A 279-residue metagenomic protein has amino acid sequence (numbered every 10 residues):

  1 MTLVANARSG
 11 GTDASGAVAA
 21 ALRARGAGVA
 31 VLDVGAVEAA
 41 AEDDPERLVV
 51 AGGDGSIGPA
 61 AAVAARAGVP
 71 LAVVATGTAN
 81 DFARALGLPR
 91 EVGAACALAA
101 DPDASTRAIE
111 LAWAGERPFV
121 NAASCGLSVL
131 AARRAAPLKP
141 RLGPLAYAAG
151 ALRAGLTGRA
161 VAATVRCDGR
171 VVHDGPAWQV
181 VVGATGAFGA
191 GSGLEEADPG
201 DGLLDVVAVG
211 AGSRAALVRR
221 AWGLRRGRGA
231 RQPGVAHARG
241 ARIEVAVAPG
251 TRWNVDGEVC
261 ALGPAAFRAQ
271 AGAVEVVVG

Functional and structural regions predicted by a protein language model:
M1-D43, C260, Q270-G279: N-terminal low-complexity/intrinsically disordered extensions
T2-L3, T12, G16, R25 (+3 more regions): Catalytic core of DAGKc-family lipid kinases
L3, C167-V172, A208-G279: ATP/nucleoside-binding phosphotransfer catalytic cores, i.e., glycine-rich phosphate-binding loops
A7, A51-G53, V74-T76, A184: Glycine-rich beta-strand-to-loop/alpha-helix junction loops that act as flexible
G28-A67: N-terminal small/polar loop signature for handling phosphorylated ligands or for N-terminal nucleophile
S124, S128, V181-E195, V259: Glycine-rich phosphate/pyrophosphate-binding beta-alpha loops
K139-A146, F188-A216: Gly/Ser/Thr-rich active-site loops/lids in small-molecule metabolic enzymes that frequently grip phosphoryl groups
R159-V161, P176-W178, G200-D205, R239-I243: A generic structural signal for short beta-strands and their flanking turns/coil linkers
